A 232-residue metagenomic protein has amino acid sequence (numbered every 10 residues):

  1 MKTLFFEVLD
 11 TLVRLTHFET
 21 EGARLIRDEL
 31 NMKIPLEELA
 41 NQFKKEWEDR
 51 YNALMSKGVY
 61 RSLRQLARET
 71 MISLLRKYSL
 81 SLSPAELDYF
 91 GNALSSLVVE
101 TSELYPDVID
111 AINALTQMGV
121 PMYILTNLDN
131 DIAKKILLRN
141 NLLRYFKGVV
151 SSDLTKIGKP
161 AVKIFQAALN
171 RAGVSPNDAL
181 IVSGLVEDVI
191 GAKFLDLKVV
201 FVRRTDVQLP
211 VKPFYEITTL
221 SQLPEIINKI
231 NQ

Functional and structural regions predicted by a protein language model:
M1-L4, H17, I109, N113-T116 (+1 more regions): Asp-based, Mg2+/Mn2+-dependent phosphohydrolase catalytic module
K2-Y105: N-terminal helical cap/lid subdomain that shapes the substrate entry/recognition surface in HAD-like hydrolases
L25-L30, D110-V120: A short, Lys/Arg-enriched amphipathic alpha-helix followed by its capping loop at the start of a domain
M32, L80, V120, V174 (+1 more regions): Short glycine/serine/threonine/alanine-rich loop segments
V59-Y60, V99-E100, P121-M122, D153 (+1 more regions): A generic structural signal for short
